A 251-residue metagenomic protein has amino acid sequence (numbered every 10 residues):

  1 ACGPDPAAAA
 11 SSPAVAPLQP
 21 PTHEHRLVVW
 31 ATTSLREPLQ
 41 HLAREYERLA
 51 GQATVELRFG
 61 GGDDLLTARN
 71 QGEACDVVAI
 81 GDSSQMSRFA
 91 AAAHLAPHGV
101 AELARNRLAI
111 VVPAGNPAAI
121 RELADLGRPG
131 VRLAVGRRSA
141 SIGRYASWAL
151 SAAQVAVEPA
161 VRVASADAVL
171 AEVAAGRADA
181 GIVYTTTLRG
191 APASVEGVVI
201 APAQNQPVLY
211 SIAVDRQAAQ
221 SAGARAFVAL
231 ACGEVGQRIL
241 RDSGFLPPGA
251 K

Functional and structural regions predicted by a protein language model:
C2-R58, D63-E73, D82-S83, S87-A92 (+1 more regions): Exported/periplasmic ABC-transporter solute-binding proteins
A79: Short active-site segment of divalent metal-dependent hydrolases/proteases that encodes the spacing between
P97: A short alpha->loop->secondary-structure connector
